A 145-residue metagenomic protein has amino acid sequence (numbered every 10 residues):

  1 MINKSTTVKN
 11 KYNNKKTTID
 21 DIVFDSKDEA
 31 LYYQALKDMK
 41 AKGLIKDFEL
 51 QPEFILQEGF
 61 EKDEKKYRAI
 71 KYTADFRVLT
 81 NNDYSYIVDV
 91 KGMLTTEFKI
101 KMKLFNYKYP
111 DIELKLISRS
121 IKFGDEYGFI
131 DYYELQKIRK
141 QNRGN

Functional and structural regions predicted by a protein language model:
M1-N145: Electrostatic, structured charged patches in enzyme active sites and in nucleic-acid/phosphate-binding
